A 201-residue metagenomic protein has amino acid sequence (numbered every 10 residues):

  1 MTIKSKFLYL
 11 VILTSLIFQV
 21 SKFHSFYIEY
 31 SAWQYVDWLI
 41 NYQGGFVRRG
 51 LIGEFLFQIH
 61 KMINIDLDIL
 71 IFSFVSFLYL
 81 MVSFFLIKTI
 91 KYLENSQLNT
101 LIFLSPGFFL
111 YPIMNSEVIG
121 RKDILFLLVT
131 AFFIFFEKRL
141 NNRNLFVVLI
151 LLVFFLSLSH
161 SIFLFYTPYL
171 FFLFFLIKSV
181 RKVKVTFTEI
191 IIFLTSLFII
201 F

Functional and structural regions predicted by a protein language model:
M1-F18, L93-T100, T188-F193: Start-transfer (signal-anchor) and selected internal transmembrane alpha helices of multi-pass inner/ER membrane
V20-V36, Q43-F55: Extracytoplasmic catalytic/substrate-binding loops of multi-pass membrane glycan-assembly enzymes
Q43-F77: Short hydrophobic/aromatic helix or loop-helix immediately within or flanking a transmembrane segment in polytopic
G50, L101-L128: Aromatic- and kink-enriched transmembrane "portal" helix at the membrane-lumen/periplasm boundary that abuts
S73-S96, F132-F136: Transmembrane-helix motifs of polytopic, lipid-linked glycan transferases
T130-L145: Membrane-interface transmembrane helices that cradle and orient dolichyl/undecaprenyl
L145-I162, Y166-L170: Membrane-interface alpha helices of multi-pass inner-membrane proteins
T167-L197: Perimembrane helix-loop-helix junctions
